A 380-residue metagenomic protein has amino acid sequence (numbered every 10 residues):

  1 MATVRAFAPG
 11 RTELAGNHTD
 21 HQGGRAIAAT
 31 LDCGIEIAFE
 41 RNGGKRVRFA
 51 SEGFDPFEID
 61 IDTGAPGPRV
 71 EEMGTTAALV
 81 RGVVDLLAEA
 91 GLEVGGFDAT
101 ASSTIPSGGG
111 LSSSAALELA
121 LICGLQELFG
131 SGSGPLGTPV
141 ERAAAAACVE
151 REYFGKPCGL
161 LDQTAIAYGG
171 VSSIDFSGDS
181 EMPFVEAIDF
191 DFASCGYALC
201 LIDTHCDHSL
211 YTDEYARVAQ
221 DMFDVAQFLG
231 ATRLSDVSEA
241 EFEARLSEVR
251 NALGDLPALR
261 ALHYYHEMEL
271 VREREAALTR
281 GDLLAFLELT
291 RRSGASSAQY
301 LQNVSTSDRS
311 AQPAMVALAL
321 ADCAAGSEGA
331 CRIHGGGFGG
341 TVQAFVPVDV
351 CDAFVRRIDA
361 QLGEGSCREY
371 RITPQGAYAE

Functional and structural regions predicted by a protein language model:
M1-A28, T63, E72-S194, C323-A325 (+3 more regions): Gly/Ser-rich oxyanion-binding loop with an adjacent helix/lid that shapes the negatively charged ligand pocket
M1-R11, E36-M73, E93, S173-R332 (+1 more regions): C-terminal nucleotide
A26-A29, C33-E40: N-terminal cap/recognition module
G108, A276, T341: Short, flexible active-site loop motifs that bind/organize anionic cofactors or intermediates
A115-A116, T341-V346: FabD-like malonyl-/acyl-CoA
F338: Glycine-rich phosphate-binding loop
